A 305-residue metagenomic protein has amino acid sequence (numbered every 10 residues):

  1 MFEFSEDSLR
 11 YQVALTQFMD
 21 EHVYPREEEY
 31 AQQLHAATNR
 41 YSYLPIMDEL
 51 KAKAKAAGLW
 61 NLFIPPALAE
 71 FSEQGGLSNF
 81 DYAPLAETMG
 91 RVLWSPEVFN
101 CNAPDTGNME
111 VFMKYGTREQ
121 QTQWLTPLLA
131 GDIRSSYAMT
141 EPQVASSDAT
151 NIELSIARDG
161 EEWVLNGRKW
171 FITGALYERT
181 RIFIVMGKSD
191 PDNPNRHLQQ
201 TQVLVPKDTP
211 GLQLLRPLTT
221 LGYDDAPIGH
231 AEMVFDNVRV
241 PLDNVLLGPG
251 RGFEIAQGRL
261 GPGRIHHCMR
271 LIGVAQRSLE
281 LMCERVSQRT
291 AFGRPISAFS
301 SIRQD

Functional and structural regions predicted by a protein language model:
M1-C101, E119-A130, R134: Amphipathic, small/basic residue-rich leader segments at the start of a protein or domain
F2-E6, R10-Y11, Q213-D305: Glycine-rich beta->alpha junctions and the first turn(s) of the following alpha-helix
G58, L85-G90, M186-S189, V205-P210 (+2 more regions): Short Ser/Thr-interspersed hydrophobic loop/turn segments at strand-loop and sheet-helix junctions that line or gate
E97-E119, D148: N-terminal glycine-rich flavin-associated loop
G131-T140, V185: A short, Trp-centered hydrophobic/proline-enriched beta-strand micro-motif
A145, W170-Y177, P262-H266: Glycine-rich phosphate/pyrophosphate-binding beta-alpha loops
L154-A157: A structural signal for short hydrophobic beta-strand segments in well-ordered beta-sheet cores
E161-E162, N166-L215: A short core secondary-structure module
